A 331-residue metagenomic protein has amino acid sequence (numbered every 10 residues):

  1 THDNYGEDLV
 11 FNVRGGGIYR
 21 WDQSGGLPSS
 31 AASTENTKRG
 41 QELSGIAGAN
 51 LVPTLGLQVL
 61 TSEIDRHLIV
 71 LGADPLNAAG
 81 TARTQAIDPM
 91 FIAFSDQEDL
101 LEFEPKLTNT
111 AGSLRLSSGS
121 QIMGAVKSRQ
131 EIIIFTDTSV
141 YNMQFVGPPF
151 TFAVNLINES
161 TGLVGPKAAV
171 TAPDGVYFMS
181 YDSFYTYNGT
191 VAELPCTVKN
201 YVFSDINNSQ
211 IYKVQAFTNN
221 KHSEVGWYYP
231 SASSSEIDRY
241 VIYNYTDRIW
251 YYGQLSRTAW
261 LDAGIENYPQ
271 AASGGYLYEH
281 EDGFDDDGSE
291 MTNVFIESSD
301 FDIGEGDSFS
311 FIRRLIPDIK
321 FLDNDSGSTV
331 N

Functional and structural regions predicted by a protein language model:
T1-N4, S120, K127-Q130, V154 (+1 more regions): Beta-sheet repeat architectures centered on beta-propellers
Y5-E35: Hydrophobic or amphipathic alpha-helical targeting/insertion segments
N12-R14, G72-A73, Y229-S231: Structural motif
G16-I18, D74-N77, L322: Short acidic, S/G/P-rich loop/turn micro-motifs used as interaction or catalytic elements
G17-I18, V140, D318: Extracellular beta-strand scaffolds
W21-S24, N142, S326-N331: Short, surface-exposed beta-strand/strand-loop-strand elements in extracellular ectodomains
L27-T218, D247-Q254, E305: Beta-propeller and closely related beta-pinwheel folds
